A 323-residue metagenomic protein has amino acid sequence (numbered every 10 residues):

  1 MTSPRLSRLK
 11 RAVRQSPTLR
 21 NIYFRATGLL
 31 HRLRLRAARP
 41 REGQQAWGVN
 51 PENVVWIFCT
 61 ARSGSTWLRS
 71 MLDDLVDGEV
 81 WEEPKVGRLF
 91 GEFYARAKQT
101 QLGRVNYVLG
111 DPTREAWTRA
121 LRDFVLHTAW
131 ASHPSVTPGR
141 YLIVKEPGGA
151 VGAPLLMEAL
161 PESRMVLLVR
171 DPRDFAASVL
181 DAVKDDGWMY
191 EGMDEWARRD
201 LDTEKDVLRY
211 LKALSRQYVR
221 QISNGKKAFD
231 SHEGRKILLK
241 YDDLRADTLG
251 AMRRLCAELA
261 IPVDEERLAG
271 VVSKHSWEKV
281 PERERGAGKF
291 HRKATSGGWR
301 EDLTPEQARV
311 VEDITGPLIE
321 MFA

Functional and structural regions predicted by a protein language model:
T2-H127: PAPS-dependent sulfotransferase catalytic core
T2-V55, L180-V183, M189, E204-D230 (+1 more regions): PAPS-dependent sulfotransferases, especially Golgi type II membrane carbohydrate sulfotransferases
W56-F58, L239-D243, W299-E301: Short, well-ordered beta-strand elements within core beta-sheets of diverse protein domains
M71, F124, T128, L155 (+5 more regions): Amphipathic alpha-helical segments that form well-ordered structural scaffolds and often line/cohere around active
D73-G152, A159, D185-K205, R292: PAPS-dependent sulfation machinery
E83-R88, V169-P172, L268, V272: A short, structured active-site edge motif that brings together acidic residues
R88-E92, Y241-L244, E320-A323: C-terminal/domain-terminus segments
A95, T137-E266, W277-E284, G288: PAPS-dependent sulfotransferase catalytic domain
